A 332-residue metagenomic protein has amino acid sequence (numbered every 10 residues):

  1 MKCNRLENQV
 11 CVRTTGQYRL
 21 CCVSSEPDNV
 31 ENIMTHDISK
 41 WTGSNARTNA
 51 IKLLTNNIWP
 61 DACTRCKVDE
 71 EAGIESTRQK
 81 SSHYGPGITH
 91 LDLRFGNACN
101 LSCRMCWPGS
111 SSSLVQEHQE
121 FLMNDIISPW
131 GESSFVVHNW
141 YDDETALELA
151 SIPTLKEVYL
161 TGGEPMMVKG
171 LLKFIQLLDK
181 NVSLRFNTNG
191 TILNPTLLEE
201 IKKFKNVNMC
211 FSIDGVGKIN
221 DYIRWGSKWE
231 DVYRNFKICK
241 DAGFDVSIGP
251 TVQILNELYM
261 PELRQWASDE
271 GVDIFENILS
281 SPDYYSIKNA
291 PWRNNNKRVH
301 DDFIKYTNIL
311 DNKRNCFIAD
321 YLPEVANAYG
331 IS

Functional and structural regions predicted by a protein language model:
M1-V136, S151-I152, Y306-S332: N-terminal pre-core extensions flanking Radical SAM catalytic domains
T42-T48, P60, I88, D92 (+7 more regions): A structural signal for well-ordered alpha-helical scaffolds and beta->alpha junctions
T77, G170, L258-Y259: Residue-level recognition of alpha-helix termini/interfacial anchor residues
I88-A98, G109-Y141, P153-V168, K180-P195 (+3 more regions): Core AdoMet radical
D143-A150, I175-Q176, F236-D241: Short, basic/hydrophobic alpha-helical segments
E148, G170-L177, T196-E200, Y222 (+1 more regions): A short acidic, amphipathic alpha-helical/loop segment
R185, F204-C210, E230-S332: Conserved C-terminal portion of the radical SAM core fold that forms the substrate/S-adenosylmethionine-binding
